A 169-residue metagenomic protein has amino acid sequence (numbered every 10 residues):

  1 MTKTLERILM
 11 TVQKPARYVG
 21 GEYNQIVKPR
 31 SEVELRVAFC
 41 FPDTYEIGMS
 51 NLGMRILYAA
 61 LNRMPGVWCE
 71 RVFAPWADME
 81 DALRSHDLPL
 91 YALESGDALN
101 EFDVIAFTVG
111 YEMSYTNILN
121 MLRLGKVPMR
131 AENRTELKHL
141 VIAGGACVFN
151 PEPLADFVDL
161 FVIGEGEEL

Functional and structural regions predicted by a protein language model:
M1-A16, M64: Helix-enriched interaction subdomains in cytosolic or periplasmic regions, typified by TIR/SEFIR signaling/NADase cores
E22-E32, S95-D97: Short boundary motifs at domain starts and secondary-structure transition points
Y23-K28, G53-R63: Histidine-anchored nucleotide/phosphate-binding helix
V27-P29, A38-F41, D103: Flexible, glycine-rich loop/tail regions that form catalytic "lids" or insertion modules at the edges of active sites
E34-A38, G66-W68: Residues that mark the start of a beta-strand
F41-Y45, Y111: Residue-level signal for short, function-critical loop segments
T44-L52: A short, glycine/small-residue-rich beta-strand->loop->alpha-helix junction that serves as a flexible
A74-L169: Glycine-rich beta-alpha loop elements in corrinoid/cobalamin-binding modules across cobalamin-dependent enzymes
